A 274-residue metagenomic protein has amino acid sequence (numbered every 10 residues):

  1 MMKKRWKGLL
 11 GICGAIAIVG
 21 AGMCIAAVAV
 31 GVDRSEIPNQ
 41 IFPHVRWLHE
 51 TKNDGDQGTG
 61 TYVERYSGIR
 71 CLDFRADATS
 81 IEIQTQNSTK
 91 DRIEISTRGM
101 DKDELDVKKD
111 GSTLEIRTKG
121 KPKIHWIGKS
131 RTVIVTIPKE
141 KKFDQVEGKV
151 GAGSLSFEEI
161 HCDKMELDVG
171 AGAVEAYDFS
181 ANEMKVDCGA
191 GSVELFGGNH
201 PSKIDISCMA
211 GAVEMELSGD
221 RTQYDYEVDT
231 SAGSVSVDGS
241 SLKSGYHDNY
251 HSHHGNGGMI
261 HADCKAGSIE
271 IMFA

Functional and structural regions predicted by a protein language model:
M1-G20: N-terminal Sec-pathway targeting helices
A21-I25: Single-pass alpha-helical transmembrane signal-anchor segments
A26-R117, W126-Q145, S154-I160, K164 (+2 more regions): Short linear S-[DN]-x-LW-Φ motif typified by the pepsin-like aspartic protease active-site region
Y62, A176-A274: Short, surface-exposed interaction patches in beta-rich subdomains that mediate adhesion/assembly near membranes
D77, K108-D110, G151, G170 (+4 more regions): Structural motif
S80, S154, A173, S192 (+1 more regions): Surface-exposed, flexible loop/turn segments at secondary-structure boundaries
P122-K123: Acidic/charged, solvent-exposed loop-and-adjacent secondary-structure segments enriched in E/D, K/R, S/T, and G/P
V146-D187: Right-handed parallel beta-helix
